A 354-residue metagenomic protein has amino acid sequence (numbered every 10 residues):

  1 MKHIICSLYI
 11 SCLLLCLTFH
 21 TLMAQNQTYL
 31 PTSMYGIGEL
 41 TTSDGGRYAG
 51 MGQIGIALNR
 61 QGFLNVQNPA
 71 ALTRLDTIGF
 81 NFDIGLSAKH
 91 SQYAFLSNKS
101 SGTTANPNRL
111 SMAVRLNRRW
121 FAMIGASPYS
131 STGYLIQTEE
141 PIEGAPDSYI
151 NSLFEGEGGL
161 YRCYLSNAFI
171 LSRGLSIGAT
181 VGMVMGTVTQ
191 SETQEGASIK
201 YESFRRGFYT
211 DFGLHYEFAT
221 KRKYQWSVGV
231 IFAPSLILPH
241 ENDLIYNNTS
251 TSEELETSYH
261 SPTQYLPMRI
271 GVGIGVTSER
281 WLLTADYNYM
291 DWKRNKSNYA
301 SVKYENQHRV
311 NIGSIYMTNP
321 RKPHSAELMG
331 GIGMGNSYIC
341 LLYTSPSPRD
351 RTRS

Functional and structural regions predicted by a protein language model:
M1-T28: Bacterial Sec-dependent N-terminal signal peptides
Q25-S345, R349-S354: Subset of outer-membrane beta-barrel
